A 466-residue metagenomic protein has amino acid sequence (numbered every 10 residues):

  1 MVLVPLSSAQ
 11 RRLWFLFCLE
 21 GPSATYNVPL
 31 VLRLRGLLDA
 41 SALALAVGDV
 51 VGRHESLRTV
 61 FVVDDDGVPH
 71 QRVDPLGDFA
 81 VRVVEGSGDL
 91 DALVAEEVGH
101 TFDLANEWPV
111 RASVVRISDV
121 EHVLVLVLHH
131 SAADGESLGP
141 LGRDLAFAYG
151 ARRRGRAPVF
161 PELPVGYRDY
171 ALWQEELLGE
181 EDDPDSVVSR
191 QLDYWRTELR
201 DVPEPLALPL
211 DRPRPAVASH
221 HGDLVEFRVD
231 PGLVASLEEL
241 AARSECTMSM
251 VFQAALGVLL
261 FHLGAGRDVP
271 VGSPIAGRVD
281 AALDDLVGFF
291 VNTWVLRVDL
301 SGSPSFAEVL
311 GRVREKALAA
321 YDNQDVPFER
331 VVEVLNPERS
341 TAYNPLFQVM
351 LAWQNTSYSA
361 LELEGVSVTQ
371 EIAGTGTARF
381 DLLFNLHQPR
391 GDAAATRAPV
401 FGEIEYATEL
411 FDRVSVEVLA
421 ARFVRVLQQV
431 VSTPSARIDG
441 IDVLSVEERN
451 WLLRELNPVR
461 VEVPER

Functional and structural regions predicted by a protein language model:
V2-P5, A9, P29-L30, A44-A95 (+5 more regions): Non-catalytic N-terminal regions of enzymes
V4-Q10, S41-A42, R190, W195: Thiotemplate assembly-line natural product biosynthesis machinery
R11-E20, P29-L37, V47-D49, V63 (+10 more regions): Adenylate-forming
E55-D64, A105, R156-A157, P161-L163 (+2 more regions): A short, aromatic/hydrophobic, helix- or strand-capping loop or linear motif that either lines the entrance/gate
D134: A Lys-centered signature of the CheY-like receiver
S137: Receiver (REC) domain switch/active-site region of two-component response regulators
L141: Glycine-rich loop/hinge motif
